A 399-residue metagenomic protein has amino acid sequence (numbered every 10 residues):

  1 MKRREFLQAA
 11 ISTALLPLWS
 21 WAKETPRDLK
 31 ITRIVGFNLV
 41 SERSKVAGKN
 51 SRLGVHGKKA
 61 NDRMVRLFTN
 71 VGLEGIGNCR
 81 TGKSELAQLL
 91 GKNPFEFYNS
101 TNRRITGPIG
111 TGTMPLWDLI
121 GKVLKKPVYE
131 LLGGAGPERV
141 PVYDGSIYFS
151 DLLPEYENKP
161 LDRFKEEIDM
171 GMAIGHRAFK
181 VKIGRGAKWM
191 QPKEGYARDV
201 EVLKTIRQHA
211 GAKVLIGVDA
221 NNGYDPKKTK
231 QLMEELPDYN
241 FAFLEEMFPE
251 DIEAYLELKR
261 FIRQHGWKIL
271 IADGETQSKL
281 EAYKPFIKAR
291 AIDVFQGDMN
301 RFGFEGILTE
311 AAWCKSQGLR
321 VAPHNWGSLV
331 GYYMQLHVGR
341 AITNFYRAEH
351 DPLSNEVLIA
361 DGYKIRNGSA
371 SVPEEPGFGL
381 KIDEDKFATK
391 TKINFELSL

Functional and structural regions predicted by a protein language model:
R3-K23: N-terminal export signals
E24-N70, R80, E356-L358: Structured beta-strand/loop patches that form or line metal/cofactor-binding pockets in enzymes
D28, R33-I34, L67-A135: Metal- or metallocofactor-binding catalytic centers and their adjacent structured scaffolds across diverse enzyme
L53-K58, N102-R104, L353, P376: Short Gly/Pro-enriched turn/cap motifs at secondary-structure boundaries
K92, Y98-S100, N240, D251-P376 (+1 more regions): Shared catalytic-loop signature of beta/alpha-barrel
R139, D144-E257: Metal-dependent enolase-superfamily TIM-barrel catalytic cores that perform enediolate-based chemistry
F378-L399: Extended hydrophobic packing segments that form well-structured cores
